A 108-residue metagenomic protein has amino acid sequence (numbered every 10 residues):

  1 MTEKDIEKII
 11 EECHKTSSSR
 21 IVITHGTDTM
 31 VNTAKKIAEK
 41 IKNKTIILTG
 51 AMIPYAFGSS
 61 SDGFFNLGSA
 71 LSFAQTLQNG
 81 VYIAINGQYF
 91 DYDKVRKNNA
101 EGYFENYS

Functional and structural regions predicted by a protein language model:
M1-S108: Active-site histidine-anchored catalytic micro-motif
